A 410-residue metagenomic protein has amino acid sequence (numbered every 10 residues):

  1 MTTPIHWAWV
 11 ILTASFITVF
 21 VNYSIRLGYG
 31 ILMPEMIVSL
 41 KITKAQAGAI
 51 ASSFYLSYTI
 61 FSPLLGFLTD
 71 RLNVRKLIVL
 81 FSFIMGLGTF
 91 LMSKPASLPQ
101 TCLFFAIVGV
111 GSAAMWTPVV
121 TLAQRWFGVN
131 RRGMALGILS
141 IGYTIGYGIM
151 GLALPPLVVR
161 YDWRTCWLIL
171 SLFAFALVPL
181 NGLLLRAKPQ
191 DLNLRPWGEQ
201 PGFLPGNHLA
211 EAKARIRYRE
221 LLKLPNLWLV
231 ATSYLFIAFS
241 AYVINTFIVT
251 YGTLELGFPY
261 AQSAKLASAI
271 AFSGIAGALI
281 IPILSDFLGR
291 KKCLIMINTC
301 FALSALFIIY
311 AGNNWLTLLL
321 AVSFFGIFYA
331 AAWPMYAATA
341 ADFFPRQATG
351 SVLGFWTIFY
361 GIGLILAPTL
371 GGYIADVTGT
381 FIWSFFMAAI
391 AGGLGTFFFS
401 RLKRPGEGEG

Functional and structural regions predicted by a protein language model:
L27, Y55-P63, G148, A271-L279 (+1 more regions): Residue-level signature of mid-helix packing/kink "hotspots" within the transmembrane helices of 12-pass Major
Y29-M33, L224-A276, I281, A367: Extracytoplasmic gate region of multi-pass secondary transporters
K41, N73, K94-P99, G128 (+4 more regions): Helix-breaking motifs and short loop linkers at transmembrane-helix boundaries and internal kinks in secondary membrane
I60-P99, S285-K291: Conserved MFS/SLC helix-loop-helix module at the cytosolic interface between two early adjacent transmembrane helices
G88, P99-I107, L316-F324: Paired small-residue
F104-G142: Cytoplasmic helix-loop-helix junction between adjacent transmembrane helices in 12-TM secondary transporters
L139-L192: Helix-loop-helix hairpin linking two adjacent transmembrane segments in secondary transporters
S268-I280, S285-T339: C-terminal transmembrane helical hairpin of 12-TM major facilitator-type secondary transporters
